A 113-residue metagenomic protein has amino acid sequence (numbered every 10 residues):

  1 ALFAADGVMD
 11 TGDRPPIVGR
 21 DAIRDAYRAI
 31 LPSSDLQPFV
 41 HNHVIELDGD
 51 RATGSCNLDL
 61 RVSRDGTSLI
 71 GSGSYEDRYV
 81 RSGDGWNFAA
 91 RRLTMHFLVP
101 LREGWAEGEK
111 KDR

Functional and structural regions predicted by a protein language model:
A1-L60: A solvent-exposed, acidic/Ser-Thr-rich amphipathic alpha-helical stretch
T11, S63, S82: Acidic surface patches and DE-rich sequence motifs
P16, S68-I70: Short, mixed charged/polar active-site loops that provide acid/base catalysis or chelate metal/phosphate cofactors
D21-A22, Y75, E107-K110: Juxtamembrane/interface motifs at transmembrane-helix termini
S33, R61-S68, L98: Short, cysteine-centered beta-strand-loop-beta hairpins and adjacent loop/turn segments enriched in charged/polar
P38-V40, I70-Y75: Short, surface-exposed coil-to-beta transition loops
T53, S72-R102: Short beta-strand edge/turn micro-motifs at domain boundaries
V99-R113: Acidic/histidine-enriched, glycine/proline-rich intrinsically disordered or flexible terminal extensions
